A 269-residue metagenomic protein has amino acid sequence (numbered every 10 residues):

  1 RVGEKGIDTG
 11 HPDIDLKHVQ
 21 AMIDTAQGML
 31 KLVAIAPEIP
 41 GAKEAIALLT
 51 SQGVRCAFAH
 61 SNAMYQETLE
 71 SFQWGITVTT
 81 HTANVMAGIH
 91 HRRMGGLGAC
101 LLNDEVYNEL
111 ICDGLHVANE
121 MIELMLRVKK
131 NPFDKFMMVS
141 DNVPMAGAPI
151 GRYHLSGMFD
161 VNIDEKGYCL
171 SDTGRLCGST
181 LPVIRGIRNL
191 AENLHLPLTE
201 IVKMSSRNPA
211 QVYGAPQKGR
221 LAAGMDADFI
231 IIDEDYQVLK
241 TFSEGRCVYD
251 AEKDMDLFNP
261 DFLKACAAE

Functional and structural regions predicted by a protein language model:
R1-M94: Histidine/acidic-residue-rich, glycine-tolerant segments that coordinate divalent metal ions
L30, I76, K135-F136, L221 (+2 more regions): Local beta-strand N-terminus motif with an aromatic residue
L32, N189, D228: Short aromatic/hydrophobic contact patches that present stacked aromatics for nucleic-acid/ligand binding
A34, E109, F242: Residues in well-ordered beta-strands of folded domains
A45-L48, R55-F58, E67-V202, Q211-P216 (+1 more regions): Active-site-adjacent C-terminal substructures of enzyme catalytic domains
R220-E269: C-terminal cap of metal-dependent C-N hydrolases
